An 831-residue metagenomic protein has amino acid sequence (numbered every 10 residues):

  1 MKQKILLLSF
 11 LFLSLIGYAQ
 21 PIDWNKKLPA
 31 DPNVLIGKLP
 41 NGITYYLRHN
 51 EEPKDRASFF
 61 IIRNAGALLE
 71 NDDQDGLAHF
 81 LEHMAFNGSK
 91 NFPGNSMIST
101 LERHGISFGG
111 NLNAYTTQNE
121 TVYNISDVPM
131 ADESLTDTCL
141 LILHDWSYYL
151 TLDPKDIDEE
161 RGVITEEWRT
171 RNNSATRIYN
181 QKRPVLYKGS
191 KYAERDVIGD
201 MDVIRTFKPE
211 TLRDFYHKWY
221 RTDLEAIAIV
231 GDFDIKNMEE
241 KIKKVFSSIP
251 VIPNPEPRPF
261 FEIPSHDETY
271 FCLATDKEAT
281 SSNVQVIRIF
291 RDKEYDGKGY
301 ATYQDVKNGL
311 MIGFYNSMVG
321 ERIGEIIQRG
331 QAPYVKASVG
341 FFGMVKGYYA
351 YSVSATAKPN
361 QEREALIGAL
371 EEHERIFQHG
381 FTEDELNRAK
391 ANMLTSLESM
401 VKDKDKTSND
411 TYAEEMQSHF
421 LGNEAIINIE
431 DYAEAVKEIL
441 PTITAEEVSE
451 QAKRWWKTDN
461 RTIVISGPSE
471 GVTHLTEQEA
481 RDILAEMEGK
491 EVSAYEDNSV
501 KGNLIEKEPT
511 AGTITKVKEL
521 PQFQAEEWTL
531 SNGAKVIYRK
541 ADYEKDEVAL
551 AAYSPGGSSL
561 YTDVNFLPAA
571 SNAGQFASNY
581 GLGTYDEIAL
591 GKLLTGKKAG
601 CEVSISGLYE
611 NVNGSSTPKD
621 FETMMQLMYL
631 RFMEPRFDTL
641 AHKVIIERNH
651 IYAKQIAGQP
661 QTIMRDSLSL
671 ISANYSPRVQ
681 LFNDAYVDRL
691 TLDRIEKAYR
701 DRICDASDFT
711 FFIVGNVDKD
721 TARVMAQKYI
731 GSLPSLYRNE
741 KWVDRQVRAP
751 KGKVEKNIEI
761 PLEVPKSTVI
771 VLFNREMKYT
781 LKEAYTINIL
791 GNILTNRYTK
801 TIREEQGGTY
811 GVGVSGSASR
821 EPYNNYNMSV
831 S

Functional and structural regions predicted by a protein language model:
M1-I5, A19: Positively charged n-region of N-terminal signal peptides that target proteins for export
F10-Y18: Hydrophobic h-region of N-terminal signal peptides that target proteins for export in Gram-negative bacteria
A19-L47, D234-A301, D305-L310, Y315-G320 (+10 more regions): Proteolytic maturation boundary segments
R48, P53-E70, G76-A78, N95-D145 (+13 more regions): M16 family metallopeptidases and their MPP-like homologs
L143-L152, V245-P253, E372-F381, L630-F637 (+1 more regions): A common structural junction motif
Y148, D156-L224, A228-K243, P250-E278 (+3 more regions): Hydrophobic, small-residue-rich alpha-helical packing segments that form membrane-like cores
P209-R213, T691-E696: Append "and occasionally in soluble cytosolic enzymes with long acidic Gly/Pro-rich linkers
